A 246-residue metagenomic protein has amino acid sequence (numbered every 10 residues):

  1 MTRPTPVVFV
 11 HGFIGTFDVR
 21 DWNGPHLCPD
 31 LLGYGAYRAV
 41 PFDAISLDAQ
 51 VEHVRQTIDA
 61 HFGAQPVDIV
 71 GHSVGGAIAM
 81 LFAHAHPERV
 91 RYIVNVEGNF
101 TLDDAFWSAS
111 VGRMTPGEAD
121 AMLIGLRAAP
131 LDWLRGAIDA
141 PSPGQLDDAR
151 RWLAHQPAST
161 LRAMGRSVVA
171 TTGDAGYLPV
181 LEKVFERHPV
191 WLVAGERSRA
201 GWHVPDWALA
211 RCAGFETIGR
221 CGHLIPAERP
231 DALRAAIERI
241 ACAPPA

Functional and structural regions predicted by a protein language model:
T2-A39: Conserved HGGG/HGGXW glycine-rich cap/lid loop of the alpha/beta-hydrolase fold
R20, Y37-A44, A105-W107, H203-V204: Conserved catalytic-core motifs of eukaryotic protein kinase domains, centered on the activation segment
L27-V70, A235: Active-site loop/oxyanion-hole signature of alpha/beta-hydrolase fold enzymes
G71, G75, A79: Gly/Ala-rich beta-loop-alpha elbow adjacent to hydrolase catalytic centers
H84, I93-L126: Flexible "cap/lid" loop of the alpha/beta hydrolase fold
A105-F106, I124-V184: Conserved alpha/beta-hydrolase catalytic His-Asp/Glu region
P189-C221, A227: Conserved loop-alpha-helix segment in the C-terminal half of the alpha/beta-hydrolase fold that carries the catalytic
C212-A246: Catalytic active-site module of serine/aspartate enzymes centered on a nucleophile-bearing elbow/loop
